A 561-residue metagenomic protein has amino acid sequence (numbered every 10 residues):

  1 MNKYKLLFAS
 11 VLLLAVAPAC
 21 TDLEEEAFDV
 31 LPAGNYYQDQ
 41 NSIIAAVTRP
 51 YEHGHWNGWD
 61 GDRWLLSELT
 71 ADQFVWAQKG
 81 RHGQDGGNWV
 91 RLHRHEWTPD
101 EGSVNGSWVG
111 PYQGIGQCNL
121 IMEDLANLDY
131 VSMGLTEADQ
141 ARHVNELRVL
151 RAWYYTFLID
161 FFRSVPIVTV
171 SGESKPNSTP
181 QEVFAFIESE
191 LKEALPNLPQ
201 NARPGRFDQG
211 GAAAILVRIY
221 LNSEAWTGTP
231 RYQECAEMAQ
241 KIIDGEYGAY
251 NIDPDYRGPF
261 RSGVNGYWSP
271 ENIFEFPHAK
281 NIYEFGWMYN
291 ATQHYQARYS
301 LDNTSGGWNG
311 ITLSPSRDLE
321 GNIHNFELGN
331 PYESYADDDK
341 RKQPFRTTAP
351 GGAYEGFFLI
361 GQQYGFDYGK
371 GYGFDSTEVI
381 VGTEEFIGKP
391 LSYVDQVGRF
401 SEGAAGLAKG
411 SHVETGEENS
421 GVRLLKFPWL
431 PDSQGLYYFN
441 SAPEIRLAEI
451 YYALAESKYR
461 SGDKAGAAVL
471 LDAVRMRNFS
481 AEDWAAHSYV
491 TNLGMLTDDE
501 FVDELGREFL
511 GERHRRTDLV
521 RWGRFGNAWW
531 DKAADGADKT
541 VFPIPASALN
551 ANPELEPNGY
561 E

Functional and structural regions predicted by a protein language model:
L14-N41, A152, I187, V217 (+3 more regions): Bacterial Sec-dependent N-terminal signal peptides
A19-D22, V75, G83, P111-G114 (+7 more regions): Long, intrinsically disordered, low-complexity segments
T21-G83, K192-E193, R206, G210 (+1 more regions): An aromatic- and glycine-enriched ligand-binding surface/loop that stacks and positions planar moieties
I44-T48, E52-G58, G80-F162, S174-E182 (+2 more regions): Conserved, well-structured interaction surfaces
E101, N105, Y354-D472: C-terminal substrate/ligand-recognition segments
F157-P166, A202, N222-G228, G462: Short coil/turn linking the two alpha-helices of tandem helical-hairpin repeats
